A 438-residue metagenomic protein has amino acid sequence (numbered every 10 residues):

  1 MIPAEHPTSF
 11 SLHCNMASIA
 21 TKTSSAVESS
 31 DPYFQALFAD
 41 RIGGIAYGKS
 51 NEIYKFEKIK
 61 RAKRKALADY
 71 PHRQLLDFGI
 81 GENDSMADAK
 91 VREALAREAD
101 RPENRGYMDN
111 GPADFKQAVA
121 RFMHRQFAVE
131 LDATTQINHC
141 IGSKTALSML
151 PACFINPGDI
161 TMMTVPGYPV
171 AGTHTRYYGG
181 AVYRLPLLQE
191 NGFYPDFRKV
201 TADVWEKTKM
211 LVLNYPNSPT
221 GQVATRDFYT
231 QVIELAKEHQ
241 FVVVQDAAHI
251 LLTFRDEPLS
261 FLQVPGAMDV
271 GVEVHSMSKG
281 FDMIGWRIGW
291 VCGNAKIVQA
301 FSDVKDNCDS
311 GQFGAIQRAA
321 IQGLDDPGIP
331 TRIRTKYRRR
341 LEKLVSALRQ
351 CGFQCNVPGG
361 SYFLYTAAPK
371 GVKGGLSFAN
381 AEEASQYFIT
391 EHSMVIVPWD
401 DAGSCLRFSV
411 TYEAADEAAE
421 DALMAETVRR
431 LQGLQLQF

Functional and structural regions predicted by a protein language model:
A17-A26, R121, V129, S377 (+2 more regions): PLP-dependent enzyme catalytic core of the Aspartate aminotransferase-like
K22-S24, Y33-F38, I42, A118 (+3 more regions): Conserved core segment of the aminotransferase class I/II
V27-I141, M149, G323-D325, K343 (+1 more regions): N-terminal small-domain helix-loop-helix segment of the aminotransferase-like
A66, Y70, Y178, E238-H239 (+2 more regions): Helix C-cap/helix->beta junction micro-motif
D100-E234, L251-L252, P258-V264, V272: Conserved core of the PLP fold type I
I321, Y337-V345, C355-G371, D400-S404: Conserved glycine-rich beta-strand-loop-beta hairpin in the small C-terminal domain of fold type I
